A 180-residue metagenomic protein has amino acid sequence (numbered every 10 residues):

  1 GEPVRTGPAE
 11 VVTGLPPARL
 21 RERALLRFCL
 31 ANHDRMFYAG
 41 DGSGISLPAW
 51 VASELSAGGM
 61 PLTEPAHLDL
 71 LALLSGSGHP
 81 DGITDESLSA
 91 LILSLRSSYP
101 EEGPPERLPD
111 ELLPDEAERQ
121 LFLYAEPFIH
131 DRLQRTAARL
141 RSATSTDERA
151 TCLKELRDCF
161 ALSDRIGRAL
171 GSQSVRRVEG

Functional and structural regions predicted by a protein language model:
G1-P80: Non-catalytic protein-protein interaction segments used by genome-maintenance enzymes to assemble and couple activities
E64-G180: Bacterial replisome coupling helices
